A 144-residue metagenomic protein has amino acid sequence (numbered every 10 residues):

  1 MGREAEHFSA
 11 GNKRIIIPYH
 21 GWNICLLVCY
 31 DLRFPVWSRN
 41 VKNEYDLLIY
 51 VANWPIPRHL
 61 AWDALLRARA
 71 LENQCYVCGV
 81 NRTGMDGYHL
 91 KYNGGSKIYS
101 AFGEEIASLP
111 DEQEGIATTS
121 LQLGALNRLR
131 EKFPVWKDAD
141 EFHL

Functional and structural regions predicted by a protein language model:
M1-N43, P57-A64, R128-V135: Active-site catalytic loop in hydrolytic enzyme cores
R33-I116: CN hydrolase (nitrilase-like) catalytic-core segments centered on the catalytic cysteine and neighboring Lys/Glu
T119: Glycine-rich, small/acidic residue-mixed loop/short-helix segments
F133-L144: C-terminal/domain-edge helix-coil "capping" segments
